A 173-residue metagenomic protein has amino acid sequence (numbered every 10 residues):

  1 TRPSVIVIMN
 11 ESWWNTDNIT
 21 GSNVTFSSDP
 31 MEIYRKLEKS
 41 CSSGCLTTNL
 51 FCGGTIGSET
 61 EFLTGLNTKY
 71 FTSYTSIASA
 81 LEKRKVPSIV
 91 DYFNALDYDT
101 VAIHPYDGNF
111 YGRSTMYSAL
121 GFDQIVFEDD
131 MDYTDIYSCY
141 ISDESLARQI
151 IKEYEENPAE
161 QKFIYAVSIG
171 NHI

Functional and structural regions predicted by a protein language model:
T1-P3, V7-I173: Solvent-exposed soluble domains appended to multi-pass membrane proteins
